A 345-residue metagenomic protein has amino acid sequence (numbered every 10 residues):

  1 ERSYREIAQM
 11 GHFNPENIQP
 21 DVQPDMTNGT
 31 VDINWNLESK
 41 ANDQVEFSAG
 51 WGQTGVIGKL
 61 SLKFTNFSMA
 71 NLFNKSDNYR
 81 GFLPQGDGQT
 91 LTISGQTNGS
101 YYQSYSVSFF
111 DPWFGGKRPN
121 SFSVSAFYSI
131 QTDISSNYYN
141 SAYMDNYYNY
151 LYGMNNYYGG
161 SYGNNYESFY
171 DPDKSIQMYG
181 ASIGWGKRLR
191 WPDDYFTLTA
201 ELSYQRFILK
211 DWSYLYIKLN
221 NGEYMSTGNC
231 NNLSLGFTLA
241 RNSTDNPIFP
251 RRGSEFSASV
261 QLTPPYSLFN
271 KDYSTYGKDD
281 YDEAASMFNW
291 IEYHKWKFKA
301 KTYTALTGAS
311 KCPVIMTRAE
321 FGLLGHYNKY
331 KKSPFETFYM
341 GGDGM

Functional and structural regions predicted by a protein language model:
R2-F249: Gram-negative/organellar outer-membrane beta-barrel architecture
M26-G29, D43-G52, K210-M345: C-terminal outer-membrane beta-barrel translocator/porin domains of Gram-negative envelope proteins and their
